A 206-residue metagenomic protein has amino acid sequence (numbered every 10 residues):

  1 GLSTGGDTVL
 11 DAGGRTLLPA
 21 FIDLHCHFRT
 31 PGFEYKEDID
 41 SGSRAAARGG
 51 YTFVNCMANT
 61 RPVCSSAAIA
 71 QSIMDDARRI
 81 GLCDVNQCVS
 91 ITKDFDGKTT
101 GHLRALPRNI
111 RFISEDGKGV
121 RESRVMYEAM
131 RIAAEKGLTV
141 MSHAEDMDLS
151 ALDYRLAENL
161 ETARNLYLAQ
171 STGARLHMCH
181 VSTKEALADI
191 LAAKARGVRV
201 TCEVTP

Functional and structural regions predicted by a protein language model:
G1-L18: Histidine-rich, glycine-flanked metal-binding segment
T8-L10, I22, N55, N86: Hydrophobic/aromatic beta-strand patches that form the interior of the parallel beta-sheet core in alpha/beta enzyme
R15-D40: Di-metal (Zn2+ and/or Mg2+/Mn2+) metal-binding site signature of metallo-dependent hydrolases with the MBL/beta-CASP
L18, T30, N55-C56, S142 (+2 more regions): Hydrophobic residues in well-ordered beta-strands that form the structural core
S43-E145: Divalent-metal coordination cores built from histidine and acidic residues
T100-P206: Histidine/acidic residue-rich metal-binding segments in metalloenzymes
